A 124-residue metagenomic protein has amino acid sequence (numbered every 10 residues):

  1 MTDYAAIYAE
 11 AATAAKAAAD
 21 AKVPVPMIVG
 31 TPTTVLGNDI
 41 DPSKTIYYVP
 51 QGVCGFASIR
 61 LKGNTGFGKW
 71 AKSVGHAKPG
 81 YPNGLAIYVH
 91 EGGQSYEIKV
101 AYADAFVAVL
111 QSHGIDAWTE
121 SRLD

Functional and structural regions predicted by a protein language model:
M1-H76: N-terminal leader/targeting segments
Y4, Y8, Y47-Y48, Y81 (+3 more regions): Sequence-level detector for tyrosine residue identity
G52-C54, G80, S112: A generic structural signal for short, non-catalytic loop/turn and secondary-structure boundary residues
V74-A86: Short, flexible N-terminal segments of the mature chain
G84-D124: Short, compact, well-ordered microdomains
